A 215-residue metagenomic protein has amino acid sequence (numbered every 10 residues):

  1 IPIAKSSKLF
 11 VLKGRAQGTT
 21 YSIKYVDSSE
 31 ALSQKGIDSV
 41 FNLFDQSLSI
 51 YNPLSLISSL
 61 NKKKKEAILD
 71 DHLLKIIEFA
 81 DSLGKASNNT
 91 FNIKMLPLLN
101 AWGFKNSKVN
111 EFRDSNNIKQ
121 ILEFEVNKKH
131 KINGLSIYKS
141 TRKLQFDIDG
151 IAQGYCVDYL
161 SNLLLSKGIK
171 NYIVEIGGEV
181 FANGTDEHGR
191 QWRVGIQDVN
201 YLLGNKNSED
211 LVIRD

Functional and structural regions predicted by a protein language model:
I1-D215: Mature catalytic core of soluble alpha/beta enzymes
